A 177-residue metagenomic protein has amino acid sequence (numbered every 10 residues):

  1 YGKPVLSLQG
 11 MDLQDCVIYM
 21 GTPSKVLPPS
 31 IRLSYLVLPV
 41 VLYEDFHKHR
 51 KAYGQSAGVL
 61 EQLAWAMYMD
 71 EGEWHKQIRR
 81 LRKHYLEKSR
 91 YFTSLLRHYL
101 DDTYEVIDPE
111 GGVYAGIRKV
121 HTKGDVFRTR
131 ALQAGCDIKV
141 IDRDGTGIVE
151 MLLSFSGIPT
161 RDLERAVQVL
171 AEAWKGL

Functional and structural regions predicted by a protein language model:
Y1-V26: Active-site pre-lysine segment of PLP-dependent enzymes
Q14, V40-D45, W74-H75, T122: Short helix-loop capping/hinge motifs at secondary-structure junctions, enriched in acidic/polar residues
V17, Y104, C136: Short, conserved active-site loop motifs that form the nucleotide-linked donor/cofactor pocket
S34-V40: Short beta-strand-to-turn element immediately C-terminal to the catalytic PLP-Schiff-base lysine in fold type I
L38, G116-H121, D137-W174: Conserved PLP-binding active-site segment of the aspartate aminotransferase-like
F46-Y53, E71-T93: Structural signature of PLP-dependent enzymes
A66, K83-T93, Y104-R118, L132 (+1 more regions): Conserved glycine-rich beta-strand-loop-beta hairpin in the small C-terminal domain of fold type I
